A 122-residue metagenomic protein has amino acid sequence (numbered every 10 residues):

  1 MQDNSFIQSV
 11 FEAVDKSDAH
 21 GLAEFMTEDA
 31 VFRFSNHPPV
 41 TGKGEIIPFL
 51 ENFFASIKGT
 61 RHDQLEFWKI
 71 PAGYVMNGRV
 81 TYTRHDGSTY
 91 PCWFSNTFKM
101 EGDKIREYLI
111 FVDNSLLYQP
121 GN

Functional and structural regions predicted by a protein language model:
M1-S5: Amphipathic alpha-helical repeat elements characteristic of tetratricopeptide repeat
Q8-E12: Amphipathic alpha-helical repeat scaffolds
A13-V14, S56: Histidine kinase transmitter module recognition
V14-S17, M100: Residue-level signal for short amphipathic helical patches enriched in basic/charged and nearby hydrophobic residues
K16-D29, R33: Short, well-ordered alpha-helical segments enriched in acidic and aromatic residues
V31-V40, F53-S56: A short gly/proline-enriched turn/hairpin at secondary-structure junctions
P39-P48: Short beta-edge strand/loop motif at the mouth of beta-sheet-based domains
P48-N122: A beta-strand edge to alpha-helix "cap/lid" segment located at domain peripheries
